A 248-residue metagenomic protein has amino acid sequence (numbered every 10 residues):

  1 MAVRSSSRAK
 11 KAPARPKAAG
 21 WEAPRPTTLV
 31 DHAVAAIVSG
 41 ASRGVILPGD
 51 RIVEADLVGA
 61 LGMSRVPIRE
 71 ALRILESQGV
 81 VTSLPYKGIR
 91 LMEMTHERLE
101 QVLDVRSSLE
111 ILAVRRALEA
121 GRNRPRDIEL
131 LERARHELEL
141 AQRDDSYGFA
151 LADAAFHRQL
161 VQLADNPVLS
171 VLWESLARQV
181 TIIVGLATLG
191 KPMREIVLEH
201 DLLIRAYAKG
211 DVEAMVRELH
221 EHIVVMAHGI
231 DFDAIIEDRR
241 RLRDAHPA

Functional and structural regions predicted by a protein language model:
M1-E119, D231-A248: Short linear motifs at protein or domain termini
K11, R25, E132-R133, G185-A248: C-terminal all-alpha effector/ligand-binding and dimerization domain of prokaryotic HTH-type transcriptional repressors
W21, E97-E100, A117-N123, L140-D144 (+3 more regions): A ubiquitous short alpha-helical element
R43, Q78, R143-D144, K209: Charged, alpha-helical scaffolding/interaction elements associated with membrane systems
D50, S83, D153, E195-V197: Short, flexible turn/loop "capping" segments at secondary-structure junctions
R69, A120-N123, G148-F149, L169 (+2 more regions): Juxtamembrane/interface motifs at transmembrane-helix termini
R124-G185, V197-R205, A214-V225: Conserved amphipathic alpha-helical segments that form helical-bundle/coiled-coil interaction surfaces
